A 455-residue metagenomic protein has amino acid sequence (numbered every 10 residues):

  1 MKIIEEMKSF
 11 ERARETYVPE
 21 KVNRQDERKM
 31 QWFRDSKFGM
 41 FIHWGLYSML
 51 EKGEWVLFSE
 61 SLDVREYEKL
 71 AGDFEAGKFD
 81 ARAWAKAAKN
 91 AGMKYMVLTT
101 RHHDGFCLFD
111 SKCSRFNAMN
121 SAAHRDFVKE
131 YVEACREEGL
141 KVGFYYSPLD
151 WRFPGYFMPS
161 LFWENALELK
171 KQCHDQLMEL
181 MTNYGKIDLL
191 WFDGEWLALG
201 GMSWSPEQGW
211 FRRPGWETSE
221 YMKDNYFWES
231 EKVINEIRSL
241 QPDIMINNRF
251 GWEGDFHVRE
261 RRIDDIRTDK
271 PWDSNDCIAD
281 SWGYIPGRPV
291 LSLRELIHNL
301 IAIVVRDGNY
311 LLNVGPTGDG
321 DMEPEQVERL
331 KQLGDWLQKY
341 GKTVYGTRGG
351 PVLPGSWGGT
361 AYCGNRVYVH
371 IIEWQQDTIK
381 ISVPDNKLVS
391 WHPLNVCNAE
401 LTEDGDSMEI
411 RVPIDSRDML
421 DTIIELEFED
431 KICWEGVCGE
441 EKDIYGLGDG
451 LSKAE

Functional and structural regions predicted by a protein language model:
K2-E455: Mature catalytic domains of secreted/periplasmic carbohydrate-active enzymes
